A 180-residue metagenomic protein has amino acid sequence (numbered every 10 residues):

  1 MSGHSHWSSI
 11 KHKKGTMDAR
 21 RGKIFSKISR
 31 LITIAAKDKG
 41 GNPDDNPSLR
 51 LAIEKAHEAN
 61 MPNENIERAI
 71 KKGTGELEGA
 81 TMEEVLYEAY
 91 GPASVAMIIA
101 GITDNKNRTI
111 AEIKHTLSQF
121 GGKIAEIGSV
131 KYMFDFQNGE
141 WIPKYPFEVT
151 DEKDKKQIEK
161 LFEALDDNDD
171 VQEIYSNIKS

Functional and structural regions predicted by a protein language model:
M1-K144: N-terminal cationic and glycine-rich segments that engage phosphates or anionic surfaces
I124-A125, V130-S180: Positively charged, low-complexity, intrinsically disordered RNA-binding extensions
